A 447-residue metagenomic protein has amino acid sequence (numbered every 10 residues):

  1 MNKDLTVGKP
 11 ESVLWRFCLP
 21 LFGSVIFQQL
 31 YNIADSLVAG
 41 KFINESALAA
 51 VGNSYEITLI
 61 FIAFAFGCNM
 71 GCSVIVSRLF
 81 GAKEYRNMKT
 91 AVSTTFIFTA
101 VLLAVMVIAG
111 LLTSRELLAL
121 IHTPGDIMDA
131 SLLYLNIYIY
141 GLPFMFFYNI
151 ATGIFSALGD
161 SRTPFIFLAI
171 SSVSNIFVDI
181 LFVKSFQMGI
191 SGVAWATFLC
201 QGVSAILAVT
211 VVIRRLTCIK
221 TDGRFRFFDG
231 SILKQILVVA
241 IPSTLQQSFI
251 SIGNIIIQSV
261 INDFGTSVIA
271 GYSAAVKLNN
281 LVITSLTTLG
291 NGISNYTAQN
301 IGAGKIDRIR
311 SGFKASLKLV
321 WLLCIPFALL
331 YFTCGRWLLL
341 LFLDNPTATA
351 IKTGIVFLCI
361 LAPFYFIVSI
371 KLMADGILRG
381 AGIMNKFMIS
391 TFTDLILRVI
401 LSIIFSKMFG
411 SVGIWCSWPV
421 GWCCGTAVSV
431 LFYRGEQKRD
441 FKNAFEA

Functional and structural regions predicted by a protein language model:
M1-C18, V76-G141, S185-I241, T297-P363 (+1 more regions): Short alpha-helical transmembrane segments in multi-pass integral membrane proteins
E11-L30, A34, I57-F64, Y140 (+7 more regions): Residue-level signal for short hydrophobic patches within transmembrane helices of multi-pass membrane transporters
R16-D35, I137, Y148, S171 (+4 more regions): Transmembrane helical elements of multi-pass membrane transporters/channels
Q28, N32-A39, I62-N69, S73 (+18 more regions): Alpha-helical transmembrane segments and their lipid-water interface positions in multi-pass membrane proteins
L30-A49, L118-G125, L181-M188, S248-K277 (+5 more regions): Helix-terminus/linker motif at the lipid-water interface of multi-pass membrane proteins
A39-L59, G125-A130, I190-S191, I232-V239 (+5 more regions): Interfacial/gating helices of multi-pass transporter permease domains
L48-I108, M145-P164, G271-G335, V368-G382 (+1 more regions): Small-residue-rich hydrophobic transmembrane alpha-helices
N69, Y138-S156, P164-N175, V193-A208 (+4 more regions): Short runs within selected transmembrane alpha-helices of multi-pass transporters and secretion channels
